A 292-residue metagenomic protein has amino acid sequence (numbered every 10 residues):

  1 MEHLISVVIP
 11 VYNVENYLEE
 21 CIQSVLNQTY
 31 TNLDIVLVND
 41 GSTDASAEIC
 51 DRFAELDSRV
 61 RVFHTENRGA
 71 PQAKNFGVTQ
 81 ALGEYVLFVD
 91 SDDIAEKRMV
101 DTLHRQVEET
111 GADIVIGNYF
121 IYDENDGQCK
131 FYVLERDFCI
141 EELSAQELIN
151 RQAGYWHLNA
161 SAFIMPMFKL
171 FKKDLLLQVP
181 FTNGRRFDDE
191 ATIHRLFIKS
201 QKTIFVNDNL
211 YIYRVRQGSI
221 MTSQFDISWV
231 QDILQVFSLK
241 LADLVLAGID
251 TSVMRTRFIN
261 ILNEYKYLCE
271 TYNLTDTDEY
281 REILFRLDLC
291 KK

Functional and structural regions predicted by a protein language model:
M1-L26: N-proximal low-complexity "stem/linker" segments adjacent to membrane-targeting elements
S6-I9, V36-L37, H64, I198: Short hydrophobic beta-strand elements that form part of the catalytic alpha/beta core underpinning NDP-sugar/donor
E19, L33, D44-R52, I94 (+1 more regions): Acidic helix N-cap motif at the loop->helix transition within catalytic regions of sugar-transfer enzymes
S24, T31, N39-E48, E66: A conserved acidic beta->alpha catalytic loop
T65-A81, S91-I94: Glycine-rich, basic loop-to-helix element that forms the pyrophosphate-binding segment of sugar-nucleotide handling
V86: Short aromatic/hydrophobic "clamp" motif used to bind/position activated sugar donors
S91-R186, E190-R195, K199-T203, R214 (+1 more regions): Donor-binding/catalytic cores of nucleotide-activated saccharide and glycerol-phosphate transferases/polymerases
R214-K292: C-terminal subregions of glycosyltransferases and related glycan-biosynthesis enzymes
